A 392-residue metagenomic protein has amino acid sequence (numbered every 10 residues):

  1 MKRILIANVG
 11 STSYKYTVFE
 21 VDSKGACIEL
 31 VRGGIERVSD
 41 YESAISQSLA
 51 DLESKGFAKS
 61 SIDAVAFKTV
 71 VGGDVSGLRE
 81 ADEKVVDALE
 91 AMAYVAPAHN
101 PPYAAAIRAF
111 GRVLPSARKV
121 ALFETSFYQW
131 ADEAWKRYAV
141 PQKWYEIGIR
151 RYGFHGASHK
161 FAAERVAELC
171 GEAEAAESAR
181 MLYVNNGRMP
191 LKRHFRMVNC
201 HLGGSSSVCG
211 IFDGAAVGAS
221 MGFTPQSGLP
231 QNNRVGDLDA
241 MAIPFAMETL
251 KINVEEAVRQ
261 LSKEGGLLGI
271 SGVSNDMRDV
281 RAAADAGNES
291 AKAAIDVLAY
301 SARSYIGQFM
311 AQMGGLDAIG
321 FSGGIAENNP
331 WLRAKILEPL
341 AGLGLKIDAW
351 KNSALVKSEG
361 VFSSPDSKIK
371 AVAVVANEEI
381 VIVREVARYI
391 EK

Functional and structural regions predicted by a protein language model:
K2-I6, A64-A66, V120, M197-H201: Short glycine-aspartate micro-motif
I4-E42: Short glycine-rich, Thr/Ser-proximal phosphate-binding strand/loop in the N-terminal lobe of ATP-dependent enzymes
L49-D63, L169-A175, I306-D317: Phosphate/pyrophosphate-binding loops at sites that engage ATP/ADP/AMP, CoA/4′-phosphopantetheine, polyphosphate
L52-N100, A117-V120, S126-Y138: Short beta-strand-loop/turn "lid" adjacent to the catalytic site in phosphate-handling enzymes
W130-T249: Glycine-rich phosphate-binding loop of actin/hexokinase-like ATP-binding domains
G203, D317-P339: Glycine-rich phosphate-binding loops at beta-strand->alpha-helix junctions
R259, G266-I270, M277-Q312: Adenine-nucleotide phosphate-binding core of ATP-dependent small-molecule kinases
P330, A334-E378: Conserved phosphate-binding/catalytic loops in two-lobed NTP-binding clefts
